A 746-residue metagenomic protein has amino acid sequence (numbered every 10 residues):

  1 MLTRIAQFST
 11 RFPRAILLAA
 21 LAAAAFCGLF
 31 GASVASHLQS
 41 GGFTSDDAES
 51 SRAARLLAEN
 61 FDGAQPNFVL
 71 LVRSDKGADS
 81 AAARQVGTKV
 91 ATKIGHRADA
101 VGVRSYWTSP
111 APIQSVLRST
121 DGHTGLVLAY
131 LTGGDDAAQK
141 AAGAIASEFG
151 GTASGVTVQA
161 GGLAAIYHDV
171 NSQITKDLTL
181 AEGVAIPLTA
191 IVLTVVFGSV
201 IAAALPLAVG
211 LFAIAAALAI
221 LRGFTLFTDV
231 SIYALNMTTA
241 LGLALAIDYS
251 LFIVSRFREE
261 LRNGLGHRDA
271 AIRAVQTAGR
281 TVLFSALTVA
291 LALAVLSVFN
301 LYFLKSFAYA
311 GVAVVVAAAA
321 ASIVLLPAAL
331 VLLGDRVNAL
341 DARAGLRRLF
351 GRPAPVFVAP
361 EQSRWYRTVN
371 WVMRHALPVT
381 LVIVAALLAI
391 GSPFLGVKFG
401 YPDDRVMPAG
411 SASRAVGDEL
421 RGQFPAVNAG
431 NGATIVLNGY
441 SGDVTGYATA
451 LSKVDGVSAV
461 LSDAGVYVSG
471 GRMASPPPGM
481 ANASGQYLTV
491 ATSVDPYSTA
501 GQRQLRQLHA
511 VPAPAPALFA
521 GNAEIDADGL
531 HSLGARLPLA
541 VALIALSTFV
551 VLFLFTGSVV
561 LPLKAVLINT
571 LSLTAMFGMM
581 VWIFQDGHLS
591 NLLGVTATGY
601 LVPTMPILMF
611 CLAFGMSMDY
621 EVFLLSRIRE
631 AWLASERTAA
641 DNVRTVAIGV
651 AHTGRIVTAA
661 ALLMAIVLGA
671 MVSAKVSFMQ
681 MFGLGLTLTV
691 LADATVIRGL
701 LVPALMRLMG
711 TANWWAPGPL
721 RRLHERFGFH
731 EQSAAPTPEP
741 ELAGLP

Functional and structural regions predicted by a protein language model:
M1-H37, S115, G133-F399, P514-A517 (+1 more regions): Membrane-embedded transmembrane helical bundles of large multi-pass transporters/channels
L38-G42: Loop-to-helix "switch" segment enriched in basic and acidic residues adjacent to catalytic/ligand pockets
D46-N67, S74-Y167, G396-N591, Y600 (+2 more regions): Structured non-transmembrane domains adjacent to transmembrane bundles in polytopic membrane proteins
L71-V72, S255: Short beta-strand segments
